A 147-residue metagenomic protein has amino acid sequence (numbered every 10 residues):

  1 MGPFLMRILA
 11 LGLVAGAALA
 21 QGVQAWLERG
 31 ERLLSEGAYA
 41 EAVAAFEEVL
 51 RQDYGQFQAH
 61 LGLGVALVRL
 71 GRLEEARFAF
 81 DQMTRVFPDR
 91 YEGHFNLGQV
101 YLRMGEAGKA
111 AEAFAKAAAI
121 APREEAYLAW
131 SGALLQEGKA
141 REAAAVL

Functional and structural regions predicted by a protein language model:
G22-E48, Q52, V65, R69: Alpha-helical segment of the N-proximal tetratricopeptide repeat
V23-Q24, F57-Q58, Y91-E92, E124-E125: Helix-start (N-cap) detector for alpha-helical repeat units in TPR-like alpha-solenoids, especially tetratricopeptide
E28, G62, R69, N96 (+1 more regions): Canonical tetratricopeptide repeat
E31, V65, Q99, G132-A133: Residue-level recognition of tetratricopeptide repeat
S35-E36, R69-L70, R103-M104, Q136-E137: Register position in tetratricopeptide repeats
E48-V49, Q82-M83, K116-A117: Canonical positions in the second alpha-helix
Y54, P88, A121-P122: Short coil turns that delineate tetratricopeptide repeat
